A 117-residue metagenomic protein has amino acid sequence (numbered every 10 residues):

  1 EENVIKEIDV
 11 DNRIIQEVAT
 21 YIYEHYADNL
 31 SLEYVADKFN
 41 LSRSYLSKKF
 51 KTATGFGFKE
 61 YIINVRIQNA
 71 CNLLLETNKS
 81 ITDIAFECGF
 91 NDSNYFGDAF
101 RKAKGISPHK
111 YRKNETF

Functional and structural regions predicted by a protein language model:
E1-Y45, T52-G57, R112-F117: Inter-domain helical "communication" segments and dimerization helices that couple sensory or membrane-embedded modules
N3, I81-D83, A103: Generic detector of bulky aromatic hydrophobic side chains
T20, E24, N29, T52-N94 (+1 more regions): Terminal helix-turn-helix DNA-binding modules in bacterial transcription factors
K38, E87-C88, A103: Residues within the alpha-helical elements of helix-turn-helix
S44, N94, H109: Key DNA-contact positions within bacterial/archaeal DNA-binding proteins
L46, F50, Y95-F96, F100: Short hydrophobic/aromatic patch on the recognition helix
D98-F117: …primarily DNA-binding HTH/wHTH and HhH modules…
